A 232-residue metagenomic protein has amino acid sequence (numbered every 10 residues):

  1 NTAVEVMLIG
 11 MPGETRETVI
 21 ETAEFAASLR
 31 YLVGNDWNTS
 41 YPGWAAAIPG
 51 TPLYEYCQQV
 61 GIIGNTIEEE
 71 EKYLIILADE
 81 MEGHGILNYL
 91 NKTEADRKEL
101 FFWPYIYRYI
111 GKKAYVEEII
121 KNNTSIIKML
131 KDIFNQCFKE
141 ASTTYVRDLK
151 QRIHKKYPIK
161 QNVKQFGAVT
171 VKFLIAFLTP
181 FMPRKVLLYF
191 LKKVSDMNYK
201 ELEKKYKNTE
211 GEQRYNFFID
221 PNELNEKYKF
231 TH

Functional and structural regions predicted by a protein language model:
N1-M129: A structural motif corresponding to the C-terminal lobe/cap of the Radical SAM core domain
E68-H232: Radical SAM enzyme core and accessory elements
